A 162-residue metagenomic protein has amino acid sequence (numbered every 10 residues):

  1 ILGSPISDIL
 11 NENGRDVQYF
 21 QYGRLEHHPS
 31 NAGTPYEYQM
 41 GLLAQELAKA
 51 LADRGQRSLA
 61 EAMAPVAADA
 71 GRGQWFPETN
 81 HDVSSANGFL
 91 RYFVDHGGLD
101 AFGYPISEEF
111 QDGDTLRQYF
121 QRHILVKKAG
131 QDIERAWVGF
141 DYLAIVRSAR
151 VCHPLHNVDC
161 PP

Functional and structural regions predicted by a protein language model:
I1-P162: Extended, compositionally biased repeat/scaffold regions that form elongated interaction surfaces
